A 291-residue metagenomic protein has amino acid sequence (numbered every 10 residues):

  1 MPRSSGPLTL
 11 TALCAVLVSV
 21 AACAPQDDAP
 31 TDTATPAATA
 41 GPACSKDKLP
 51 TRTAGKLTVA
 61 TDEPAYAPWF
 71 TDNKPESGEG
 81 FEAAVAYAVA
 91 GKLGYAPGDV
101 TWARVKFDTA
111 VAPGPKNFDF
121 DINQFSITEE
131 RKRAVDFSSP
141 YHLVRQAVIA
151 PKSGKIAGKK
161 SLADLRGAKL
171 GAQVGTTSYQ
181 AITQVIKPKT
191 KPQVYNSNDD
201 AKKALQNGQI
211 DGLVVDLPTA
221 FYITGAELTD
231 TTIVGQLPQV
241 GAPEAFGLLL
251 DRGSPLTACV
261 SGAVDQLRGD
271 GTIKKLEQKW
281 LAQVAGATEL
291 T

Functional and structural regions predicted by a protein language model:
S19-A22: C-terminal motif of bacterial Sec signal peptides marking the signal peptidase cleavage site
A24-D27: Bacterial signal peptide processing site
A38-D121, R133: Extracytoplasmic small-molecule ligand-binding "clamshell" domains of the periplasmic binding protein/Venus flytrap
E63, L143-A150, P218, G225-D265 (+1 more regions): Periplasmic-binding protein-like
G78-K92, F125-I127, R145-N198, K202 (+2 more regions): Bilobed "Venus flytrap"/periplasmic-binding protein-like clamshell domains and structurally analogous long
A83, Y87, G91-K92, T176 (+1 more regions): Extended ligand-binding regions for polar small-molecule ligands
G98-D164: Acidic, polar ligand-binding/catalytic clefts
T109, F125-A134, T183-Q184, D211-A242: A ligand-binding cleft/hinge motif common to bilobed small-molecule-binding domains
